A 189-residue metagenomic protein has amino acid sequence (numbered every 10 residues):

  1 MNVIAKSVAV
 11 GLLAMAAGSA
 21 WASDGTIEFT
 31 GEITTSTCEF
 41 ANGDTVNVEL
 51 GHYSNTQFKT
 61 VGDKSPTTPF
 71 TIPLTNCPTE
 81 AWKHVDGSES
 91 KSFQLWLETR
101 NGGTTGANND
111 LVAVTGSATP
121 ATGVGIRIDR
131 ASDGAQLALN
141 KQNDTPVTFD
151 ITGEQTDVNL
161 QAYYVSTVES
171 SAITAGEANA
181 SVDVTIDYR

Functional and structural regions predicted by a protein language model:
N2-K6, W21-R189: Mature extracellular/passenger domains of Gram-negative fimbrial/pilin and adhesin proteins
